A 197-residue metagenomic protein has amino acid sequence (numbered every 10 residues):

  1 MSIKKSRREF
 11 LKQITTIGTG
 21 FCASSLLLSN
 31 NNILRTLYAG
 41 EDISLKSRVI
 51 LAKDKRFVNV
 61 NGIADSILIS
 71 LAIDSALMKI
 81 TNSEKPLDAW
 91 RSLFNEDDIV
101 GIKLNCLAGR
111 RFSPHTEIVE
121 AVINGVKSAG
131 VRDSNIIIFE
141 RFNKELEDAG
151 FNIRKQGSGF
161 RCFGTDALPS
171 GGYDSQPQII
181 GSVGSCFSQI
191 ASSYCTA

Functional and structural regions predicted by a protein language model:
S2-A197: N-terminal and secondary-structure boundary signal
